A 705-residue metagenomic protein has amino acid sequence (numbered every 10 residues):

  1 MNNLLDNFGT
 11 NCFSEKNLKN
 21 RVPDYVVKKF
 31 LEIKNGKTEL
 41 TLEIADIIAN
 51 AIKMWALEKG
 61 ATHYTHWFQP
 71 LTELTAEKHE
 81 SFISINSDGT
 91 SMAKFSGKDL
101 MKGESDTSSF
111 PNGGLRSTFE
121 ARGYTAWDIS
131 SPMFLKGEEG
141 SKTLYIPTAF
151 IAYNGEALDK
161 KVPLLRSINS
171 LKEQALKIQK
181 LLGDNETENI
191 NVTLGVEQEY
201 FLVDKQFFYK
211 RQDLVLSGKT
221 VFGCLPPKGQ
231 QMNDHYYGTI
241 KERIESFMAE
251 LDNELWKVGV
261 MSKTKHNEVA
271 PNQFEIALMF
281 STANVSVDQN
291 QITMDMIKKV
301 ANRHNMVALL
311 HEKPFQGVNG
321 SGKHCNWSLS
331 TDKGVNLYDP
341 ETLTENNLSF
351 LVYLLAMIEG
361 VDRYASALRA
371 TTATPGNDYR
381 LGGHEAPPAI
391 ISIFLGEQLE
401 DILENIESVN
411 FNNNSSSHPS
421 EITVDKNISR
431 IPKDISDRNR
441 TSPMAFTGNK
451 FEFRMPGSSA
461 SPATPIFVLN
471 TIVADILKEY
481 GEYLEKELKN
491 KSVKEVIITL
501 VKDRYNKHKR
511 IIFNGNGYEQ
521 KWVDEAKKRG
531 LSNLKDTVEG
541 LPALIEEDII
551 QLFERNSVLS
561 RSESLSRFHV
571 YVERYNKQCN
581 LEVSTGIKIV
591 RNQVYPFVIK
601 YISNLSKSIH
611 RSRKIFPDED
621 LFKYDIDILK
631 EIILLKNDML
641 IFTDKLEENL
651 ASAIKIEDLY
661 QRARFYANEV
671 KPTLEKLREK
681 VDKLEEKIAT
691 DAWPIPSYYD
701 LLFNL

Functional and structural regions predicted by a protein language model:
M1-S14, I33-N35, P227-Y236: Gly-rich Lys/Arg/Thr-decorated short loops/hinges at beta-loop-alpha junctions or inter-strand turns that position
M1-Y25, T143-L144, N267-I276: N-terminal flexible segment immediately upstream of the FAD-binding catalytic core in FAD-dependent oxidoreductases
N7-S96, K102-S117: Histidine/acidic residue-rich metal-binding segments in metalloenzymes
L40-I44, T65-W67, A93-S96, I146 (+3 more regions): General beta-strand structural signal in soluble alpha/beta enzymes
I44-I48, F68-P70, K98-D99, Q206 (+3 more regions): Active-site-proximal loop/turn and secondary-structure-junction residues that shape catalytic pockets, frequently
E73-T90, S105-S108, R211, G218-T220 (+3 more regions): Short linear, low-complexity motifs centered on an aromatic residue
A121-L310, N319-K323, L329-Y571: Glycine-rich, acidic/polar active-site loops that bind/position phosphate-bearing ligands
N506-L705: C-terminal amphipathic alpha-helical interaction region
